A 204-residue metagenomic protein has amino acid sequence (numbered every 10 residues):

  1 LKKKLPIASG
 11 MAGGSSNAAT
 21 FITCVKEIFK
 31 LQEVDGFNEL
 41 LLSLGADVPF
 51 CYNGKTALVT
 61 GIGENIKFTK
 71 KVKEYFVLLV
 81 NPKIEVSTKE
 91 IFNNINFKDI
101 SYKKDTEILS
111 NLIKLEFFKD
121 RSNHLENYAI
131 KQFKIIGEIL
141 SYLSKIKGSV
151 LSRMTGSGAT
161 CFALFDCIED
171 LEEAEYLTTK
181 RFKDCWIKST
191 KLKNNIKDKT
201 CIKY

Functional and structural regions predicted by a protein language model:
L1-G10, S149-S152: Short pre-catalytic strand/loop immediately N-terminal to key active-site residues, enriched for Gly-Thr
S9-E39: DPxDG-like acidic metal-binding loop motif
G13-G14, M154-A159: Glycine-rich beta-strand-to-loop/alpha-helix junction loops that act as flexible
E33-L44, E172-E175: Short, well-structured alpha-helical segments that form the helix of a local strand-helix-strand
C51-L151, D166-T179, K188-Y204: Conserved, helical-rich catalytic subdomain that frames metal- and/or nucleotide-binding sites in enzyme alpha/beta
F162-L164: Short hydrophobic/aromatic beta-strand micro-patches that form the beta-sheet surface supporting nucleotide- or nucleic
